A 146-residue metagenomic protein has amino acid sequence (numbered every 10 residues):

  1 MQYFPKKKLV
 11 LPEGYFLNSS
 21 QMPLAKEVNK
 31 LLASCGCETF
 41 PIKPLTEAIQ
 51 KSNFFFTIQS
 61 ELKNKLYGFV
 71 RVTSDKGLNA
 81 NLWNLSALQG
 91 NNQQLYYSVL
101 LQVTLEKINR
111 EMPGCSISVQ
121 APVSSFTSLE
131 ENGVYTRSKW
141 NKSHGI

Functional and structural regions predicted by a protein language model:
M1-K43, W140-H144: Short amphipathic alpha-helix that is part of the acyltransferase structural core
F40-L62, L66-S86: A conserved beta-strand-loop-helix scaffold within acyl/acetyltransferase catalytic domains
N84-L95: A short, internal acetyl-CoA/4′-phosphopantetheine-binding micro-motif in the GNAT/acyltransferase core
Q93-K107: Conserved acetyl-CoA-binding loop-helix of GNAT-fold acetyltransferases
I108-P122: Conserved GNAT acetyl-CoA-binding A-motif
S125-L129: Short, charged/polar "capping" segments at the starts of alpha-helices and the immediately preceding loops
E130-I146: Active-site/acyl-donor-binding loops of N-acyltransferases
